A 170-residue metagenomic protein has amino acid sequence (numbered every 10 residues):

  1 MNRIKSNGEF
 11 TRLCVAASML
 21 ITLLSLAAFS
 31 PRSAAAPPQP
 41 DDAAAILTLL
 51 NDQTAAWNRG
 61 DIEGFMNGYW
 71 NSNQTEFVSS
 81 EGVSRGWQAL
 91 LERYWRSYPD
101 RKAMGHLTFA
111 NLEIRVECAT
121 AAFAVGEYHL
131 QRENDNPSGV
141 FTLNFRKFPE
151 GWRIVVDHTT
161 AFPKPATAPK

Functional and structural regions predicted by a protein language model:
M1-T11: N-terminal secretory signal peptides that target proteins for export/translocation
L20-G68, S72, A89, P165-K170: Short, low-complexity N-terminal intrinsically disordered segments enriched in polar/charged residues
P31-R32, S138-P165: Short beta-strand edge/turn micro-motifs at domain boundaries
P40, A44, I62-E117, H129 (+1 more regions): A solvent-exposed, acidic/Ser-Thr-rich amphipathic alpha-helical stretch
I114-A121, F145-G151: A short, structured loop/turn motif at beta-sheet edges
